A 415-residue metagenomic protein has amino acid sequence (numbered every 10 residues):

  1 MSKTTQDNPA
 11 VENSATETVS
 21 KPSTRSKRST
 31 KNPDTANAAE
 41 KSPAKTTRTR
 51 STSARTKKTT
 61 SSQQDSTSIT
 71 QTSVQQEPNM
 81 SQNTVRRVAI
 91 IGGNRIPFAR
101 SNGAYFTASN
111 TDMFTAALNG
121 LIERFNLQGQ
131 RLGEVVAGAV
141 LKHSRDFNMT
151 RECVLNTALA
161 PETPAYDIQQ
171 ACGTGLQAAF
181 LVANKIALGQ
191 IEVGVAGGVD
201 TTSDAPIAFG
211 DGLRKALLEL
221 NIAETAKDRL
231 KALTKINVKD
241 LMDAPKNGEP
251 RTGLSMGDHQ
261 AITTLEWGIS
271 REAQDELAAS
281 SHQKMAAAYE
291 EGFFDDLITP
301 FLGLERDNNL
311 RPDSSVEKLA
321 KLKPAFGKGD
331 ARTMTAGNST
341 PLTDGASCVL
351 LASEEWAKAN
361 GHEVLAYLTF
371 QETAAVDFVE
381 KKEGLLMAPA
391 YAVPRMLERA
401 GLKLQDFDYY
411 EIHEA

Functional and structural regions predicted by a protein language model:
M1-M80: Intrinsically disordered, polybasic Lys/Arg-rich low-complexity tracts
N79-R145, M149-T157, P161-P164, H259-R271 (+3 more regions): Conserved active-site "lid/cap" helical segment
R95-I96, F106-A108, M113-A116, R124 (+3 more regions): N-terminal extracellular/periplasmic Venus flytrap/periplasmic-binding protein-like
A99-R100, A104, G133-A137, T163-Q177 (+4 more regions): Cysteine-centered functional microenvironments
A139-G194, R251-S255, D313-P341: Conserved catalytic cysteine-centered active-site region of acyl-thioester-dependent Claisen-condensing enzymes
Q170-D200, A208, T264-F293, C348-W356: Active-site-proximal alpha-helical scaffold in enzymes
V193-I262: Flexible glycine-/small-residue-enriched beta->alpha junction loops that bind anionic phosphate/pyrophosphate groups
A352-D406: Glycine- and Gly-Pro-enriched alpha-helical subdomains that act as flexible, kink-prone "lid/hinge" or packing modules
